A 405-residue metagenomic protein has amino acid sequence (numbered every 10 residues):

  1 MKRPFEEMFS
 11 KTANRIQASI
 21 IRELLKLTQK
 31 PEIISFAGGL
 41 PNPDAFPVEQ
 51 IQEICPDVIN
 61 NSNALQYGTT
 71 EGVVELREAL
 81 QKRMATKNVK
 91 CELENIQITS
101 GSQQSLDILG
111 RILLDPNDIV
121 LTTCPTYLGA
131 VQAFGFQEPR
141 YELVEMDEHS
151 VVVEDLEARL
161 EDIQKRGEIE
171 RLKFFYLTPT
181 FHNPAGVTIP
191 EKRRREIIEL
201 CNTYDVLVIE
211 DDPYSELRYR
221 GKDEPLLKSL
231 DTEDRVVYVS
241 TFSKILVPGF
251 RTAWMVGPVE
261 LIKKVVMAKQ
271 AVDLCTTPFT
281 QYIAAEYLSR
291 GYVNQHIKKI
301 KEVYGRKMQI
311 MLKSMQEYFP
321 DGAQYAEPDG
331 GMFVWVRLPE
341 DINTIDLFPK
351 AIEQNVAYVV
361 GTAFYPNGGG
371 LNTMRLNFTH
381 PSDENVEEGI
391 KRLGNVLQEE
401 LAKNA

Functional and structural regions predicted by a protein language model:
T12-G101, I108, S289-R290, Q295 (+2 more regions): N-terminal small-domain helix-loop-helix segment of the aminotransferase-like
N63-Y204, I209, S215-E233, Y304 (+2 more regions): Conserved core of the PLP fold type I
E75, K264-M267, K298-I310, E388 (+1 more regions): A non-catalytic, amphipathic alpha-helix used as a structural packing/dimerization or gating element in enzyme scaffolds
T232-E302: Conserved core segment of the aminotransferase class I/II
A285, E302-L312, Q324-R337: Conserved glycine-rich beta-strand-loop-beta hairpin in the small C-terminal domain of fold type I
D321-Q354: Conserved PLP-binding catalytic core of the aspartate aminotransferase-like
E353-Q354, P366-A405: PLP-dependent enzyme catalytic core of the Aspartate aminotransferase-like
